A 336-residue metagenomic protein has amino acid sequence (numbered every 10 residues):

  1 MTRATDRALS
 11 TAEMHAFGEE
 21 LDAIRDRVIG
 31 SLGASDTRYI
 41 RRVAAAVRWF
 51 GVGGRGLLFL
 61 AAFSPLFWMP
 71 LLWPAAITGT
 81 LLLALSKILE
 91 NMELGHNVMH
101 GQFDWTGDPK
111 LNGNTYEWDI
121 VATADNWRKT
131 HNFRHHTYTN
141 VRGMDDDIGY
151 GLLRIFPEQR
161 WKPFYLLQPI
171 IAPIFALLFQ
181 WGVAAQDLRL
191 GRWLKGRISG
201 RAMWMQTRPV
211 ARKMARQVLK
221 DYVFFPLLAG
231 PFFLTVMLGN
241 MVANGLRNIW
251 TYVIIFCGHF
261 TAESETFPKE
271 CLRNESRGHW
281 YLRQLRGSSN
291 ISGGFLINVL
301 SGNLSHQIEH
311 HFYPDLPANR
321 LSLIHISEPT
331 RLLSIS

Functional and structural regions predicted by a protein language model:
M1-R55: Low-complexity, highly charged intrinsically disordered N-terminal segments that act as targeting/localization
T37-I40, G113-E117, W204-V210, P231-V236 (+2 more regions): Glycine- and acidic
A62-F63, F67-M69, P74-K87, R142-Y281 (+1 more regions): Hydrophobic transmembrane alpha-helical segments that form the core helix bundle of multi-pass membrane enzymes
L81-P163: Intramembrane catalytic core of multi-pass membrane enzymes that act on lipidic substrates
M241, V299, N303-L323: C-terminal, well-structured subdomains that either form a transmembrane helix-short loop-helix hairpin in multi-pass
R273-S305: Generic long, charged, amphipathic alpha-helical segments
H325-S336: Single conserved hydrophobic/aromatic residue that forms the stacking wall/gate of nucleotide- or nucleobase-binding
